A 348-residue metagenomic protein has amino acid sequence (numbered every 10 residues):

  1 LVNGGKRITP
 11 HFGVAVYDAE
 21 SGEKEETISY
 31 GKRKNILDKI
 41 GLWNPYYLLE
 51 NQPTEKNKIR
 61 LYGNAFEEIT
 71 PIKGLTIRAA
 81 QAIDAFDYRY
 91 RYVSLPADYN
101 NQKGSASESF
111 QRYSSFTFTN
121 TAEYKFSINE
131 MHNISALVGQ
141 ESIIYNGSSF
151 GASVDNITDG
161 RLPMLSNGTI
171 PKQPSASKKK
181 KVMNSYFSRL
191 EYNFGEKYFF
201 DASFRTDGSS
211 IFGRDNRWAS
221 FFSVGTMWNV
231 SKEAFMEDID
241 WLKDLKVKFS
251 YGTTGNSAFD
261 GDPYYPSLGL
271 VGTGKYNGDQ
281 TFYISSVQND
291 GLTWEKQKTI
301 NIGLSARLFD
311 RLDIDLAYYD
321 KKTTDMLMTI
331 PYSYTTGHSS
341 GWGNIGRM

Functional and structural regions predicted by a protein language model:
L1-R60, D279: Acidic/polar loop-and-plug regions of large Gram-negative outer-membrane beta-barrel proteins
I36-S94, K103-M348: Extracellular/periplasmic, surface-exposed regions of secreted and cell-surface proteins
